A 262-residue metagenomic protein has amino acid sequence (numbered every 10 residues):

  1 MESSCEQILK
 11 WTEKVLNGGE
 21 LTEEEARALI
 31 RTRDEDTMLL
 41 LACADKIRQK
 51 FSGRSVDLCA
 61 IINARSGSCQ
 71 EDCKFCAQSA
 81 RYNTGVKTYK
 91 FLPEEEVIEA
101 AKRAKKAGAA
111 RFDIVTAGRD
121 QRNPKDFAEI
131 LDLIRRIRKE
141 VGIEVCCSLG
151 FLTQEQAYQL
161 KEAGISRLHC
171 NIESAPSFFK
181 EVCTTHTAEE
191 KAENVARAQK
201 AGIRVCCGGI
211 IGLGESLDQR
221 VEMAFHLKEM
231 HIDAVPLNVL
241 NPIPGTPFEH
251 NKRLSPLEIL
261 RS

Functional and structural regions predicted by a protein language model:
M1-Q70: Flexible, acidic/Gly-rich N-terminal and inter-domain linker regions that tether and position cofactor-handling modules
G18, A44, C73, I114 (+3 more regions): Conserved, mostly hydrophobic/aromatic
L39-Y82, Y89-D113, V235: N-terminal pre-triad scaffold of radical SAM enzymes
R48, A104-K105, I137, A198 (+1 more regions): Hydrophobic pocket-lining residues that define ligand/cofactor binding sites across diverse proteins
R81-A100, A104-N194, R204-I211, D233-N238: Core AdoMet radical
P124-K125, Y158, E181, L217-Q219 (+1 more regions): Short, well-ordered secondary-structure micro-motifs
D126-D132, T187-E189, R220-E222, K252-I259: Charged helix-capping and loop-helix junction motifs
E189-F248, I259-S262: Conserved C-terminal portion of the radical SAM core fold that forms the substrate/S-adenosylmethionine-binding
